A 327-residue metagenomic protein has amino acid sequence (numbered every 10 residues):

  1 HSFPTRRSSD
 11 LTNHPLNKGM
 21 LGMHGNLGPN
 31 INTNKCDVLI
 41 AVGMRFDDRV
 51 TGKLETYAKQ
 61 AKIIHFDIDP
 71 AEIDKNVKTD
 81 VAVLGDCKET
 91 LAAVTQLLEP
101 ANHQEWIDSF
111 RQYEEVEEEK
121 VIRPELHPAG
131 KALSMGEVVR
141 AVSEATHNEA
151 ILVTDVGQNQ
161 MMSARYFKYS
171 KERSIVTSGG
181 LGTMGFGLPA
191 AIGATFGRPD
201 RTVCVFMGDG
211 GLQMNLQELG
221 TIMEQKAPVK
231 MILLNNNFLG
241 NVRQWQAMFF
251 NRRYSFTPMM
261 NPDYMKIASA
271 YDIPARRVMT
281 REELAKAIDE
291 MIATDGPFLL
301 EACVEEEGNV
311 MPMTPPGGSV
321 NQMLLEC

Functional and structural regions predicted by a protein language model:
H1-S8: Short, small-residue-biased leader/transition segments that mark boundaries at the very start of proteins
F3, N34-K35, K78: Alpha-helix C-terminal capping/helix-to-coil transition sites in glycosyltransferase folds
R6, I64-D67, M231-L234: Short internal beta-strands
N17, L21-M23, N30, D74-L84 (+2 more regions): Thiamine diphosphate
G22-I73, M259: Phosphate/diphosphate-binding loops
V38, I151, T202-C204: Structural motif
P100-E114, L299: Flexible, glycine/charged-enriched surface loops at secondary-structure junctions
E114-P189: Active-site diphosphate/adenylate-binding microenvironment
